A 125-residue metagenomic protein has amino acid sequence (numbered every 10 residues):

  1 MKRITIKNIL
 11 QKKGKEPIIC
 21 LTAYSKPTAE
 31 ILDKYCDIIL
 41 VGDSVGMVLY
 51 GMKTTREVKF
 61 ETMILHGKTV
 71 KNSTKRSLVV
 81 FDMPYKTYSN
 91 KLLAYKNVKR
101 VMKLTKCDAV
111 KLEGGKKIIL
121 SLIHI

Functional and structural regions predicted by a protein language model:
M1-T22: N-terminal amphipathic alpha-helix/helix-capping segment at the start of soluble metabolic enzymes
P17-I18, K26-P27, Y35-C36: Positively charged, small/polar-rich N-terminal and surface patches that mediate targeting and assembly and bind
I19-T22, I39-V41, V79-M83, V110-L112: Hydrophobic faces of well-ordered beta-strands that scaffold small-molecule active sites in alpha/beta enzyme cores
S25, L32, V70, V110: Conserved, mostly hydrophobic/aromatic
T28-A29, L40-I64, M83-Y88, G114 (+1 more regions): Glycine-rich, proline-tolerant flexible connector loops at the mouths of alpha/beta enzymes
Y35-I39, T105-K106: Glycine-enriched alpha-helix->loop->beta-strand junction motifs that scaffold or abut catalytic
H66, K75-D108: Glycine/small-residue-rich loop that forms an oxyanion/phosphate-binding "nest" at active or ligand-binding sites
I123-I125: Conserved small/polar residues in nucleotide/adenosyl-binding loops
